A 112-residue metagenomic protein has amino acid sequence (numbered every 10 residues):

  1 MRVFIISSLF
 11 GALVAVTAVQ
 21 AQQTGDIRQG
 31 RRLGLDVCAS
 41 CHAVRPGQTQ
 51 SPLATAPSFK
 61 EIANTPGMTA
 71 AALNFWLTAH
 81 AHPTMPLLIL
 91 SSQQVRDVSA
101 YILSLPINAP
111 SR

Functional and structural regions predicted by a protein language model:
M1-F4: Positively charged n-region of N-terminal signal peptides that target proteins for export
I6-A15: Bacterial N-terminal signal peptides
V16-L33: Electrostatic cytochrome c docking/interface patches
G30, V37-R45, V98: The canonical Cys-X-X-Cys-His
C41-Q48, N64, T78: Detector for the c-type heme attachment site
S51-L53: Conserved catalytic-core motifs of eukaryotic protein kinase domains, centered on the activation segment
T55-S104: Extracytoplasmic electron-transfer domains, predominantly the class I c-type cytochrome c fold
P110-R112: Short, solvent-exposed mixed-charge patches
